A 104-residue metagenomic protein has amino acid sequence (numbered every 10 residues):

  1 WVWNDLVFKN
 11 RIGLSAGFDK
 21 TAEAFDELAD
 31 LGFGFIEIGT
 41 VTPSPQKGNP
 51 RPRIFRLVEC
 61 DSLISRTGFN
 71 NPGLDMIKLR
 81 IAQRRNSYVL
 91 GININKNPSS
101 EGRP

Functional and structural regions predicted by a protein language model:
W1-E23: Active-site-flanking structural segment that lines cofactor/substrate pockets
F8, A16, A29, G68-N86 (+1 more regions): Conserved alpha/beta-domain cores
K20, T40-T42, I94-P98: Active-site-proximal loop/turn and secondary-structure-junction residues that shape catalytic pockets, frequently
G39-V89: A gly/proline- and charged-residue-enriched helix-loop-helix capping module
